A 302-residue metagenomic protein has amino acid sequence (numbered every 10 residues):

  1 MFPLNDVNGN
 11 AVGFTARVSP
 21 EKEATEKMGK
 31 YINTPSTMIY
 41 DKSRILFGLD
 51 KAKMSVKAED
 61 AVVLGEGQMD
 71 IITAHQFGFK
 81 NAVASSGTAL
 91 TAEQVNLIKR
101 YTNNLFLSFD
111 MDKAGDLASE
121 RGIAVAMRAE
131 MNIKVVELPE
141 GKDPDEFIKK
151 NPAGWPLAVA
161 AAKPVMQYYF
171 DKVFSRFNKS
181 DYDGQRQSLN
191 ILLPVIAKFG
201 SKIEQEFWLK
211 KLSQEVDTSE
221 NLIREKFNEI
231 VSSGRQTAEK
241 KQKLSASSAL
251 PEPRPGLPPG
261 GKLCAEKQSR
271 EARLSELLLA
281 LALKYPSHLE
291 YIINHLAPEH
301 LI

Functional and structural regions predicted by a protein language model:
M1-V18, E146-I148, P152, P156-L157 (+2 more regions): Structured, non-catalytic alpha/beta "coupling" segments that mediate domain-domain communication and provide generic
M1-Y101, L105, A118-S119: Phosphate-handling DNA/RNA-contact segment within nucleic-acid enzymes
M69, L90, D110-S119, E137 (+1 more regions): Acidic, metal-coordinating catalytic cores used for nucleic-acid/nucleotide bond scission and strand-transfer chemistry
I72, Y168, N190, P194 (+4 more regions): Feature representing long, continuous alpha-helical segments
F106, A118-A129, G141: Conserved acidic, small-residue-rich alpha-beta core segments centered on
E130-L222: C-terminal or mid-to-C-terminal helical accessory/interaction module adjacent to the motor/catalytic core
A161, S233-I302: Non-catalytic protein-protein interaction segments used by genome-maintenance enzymes to assemble and couple activities
Q205, K210-S245: Terminal amphipathic helices with adjacent charged low-complexity linkers/tails
